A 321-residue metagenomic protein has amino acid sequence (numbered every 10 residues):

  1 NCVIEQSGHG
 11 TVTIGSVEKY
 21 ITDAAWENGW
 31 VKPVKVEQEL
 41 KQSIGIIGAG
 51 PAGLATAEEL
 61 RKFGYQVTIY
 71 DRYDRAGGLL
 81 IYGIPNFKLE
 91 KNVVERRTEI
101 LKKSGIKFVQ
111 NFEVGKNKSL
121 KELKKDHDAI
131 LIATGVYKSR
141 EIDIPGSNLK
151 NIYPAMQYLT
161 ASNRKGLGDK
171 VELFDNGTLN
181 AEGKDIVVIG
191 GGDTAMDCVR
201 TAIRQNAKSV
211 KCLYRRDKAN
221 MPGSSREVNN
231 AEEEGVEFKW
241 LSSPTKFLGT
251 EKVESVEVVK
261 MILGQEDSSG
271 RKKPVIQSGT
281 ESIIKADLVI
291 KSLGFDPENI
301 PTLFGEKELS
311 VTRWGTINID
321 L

Functional and structural regions predicted by a protein language model:
N1-V36, K102, Q110, L120-V171 (+1 more regions): Glycine/serine-rich phosphate-binding loop and adjoining beta1-alpha1 elements at the start of nucleotide-handling
Q6, G10-G15, I44-V114, R140-P145 (+4 more regions): Beta1-alpha1 glycine-rich phosphate/pyrophosphate-binding loop at the start of Rossmann-like nucleotide-binding domains
K35-Q38, I144, G177-L179, V228 (+1 more regions): Replace "in large, NTP-powered and nucleic-acid-processing enzymes" with "in large, NTP-powered factors and other
Q38-I47, E95-I144, K246-E257, I262-Q265 (+3 more regions): Feature captures the FAD/FMN-dependent oxidoreductase FAD-binding
E39-A52, E182-G192: Beta1/beta-strand and adjacent pyrophosphate-binding region of the FAD-binding site in flavoprotein oxidoreductases
G105, H127, L149, G183-K184 (+3 more regions): Short, well-ordered alpha-helix to beta-strand connector turns
N148-G183, D267-L321: FAD-site-proximal beta/loop scaffold in flavoenzymes
V171-E172, N176-V210: Predominantly flavin-linked oxidoreductase catalytic cores and closely associated redox partners
